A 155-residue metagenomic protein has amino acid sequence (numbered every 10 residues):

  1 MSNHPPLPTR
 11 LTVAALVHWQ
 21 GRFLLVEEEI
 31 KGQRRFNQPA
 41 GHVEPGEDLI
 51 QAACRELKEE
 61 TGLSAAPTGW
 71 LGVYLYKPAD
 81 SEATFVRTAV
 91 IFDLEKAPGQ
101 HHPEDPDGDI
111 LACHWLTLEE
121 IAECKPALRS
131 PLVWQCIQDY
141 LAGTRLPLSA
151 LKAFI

Functional and structural regions predicted by a protein language model:
M1-L24: Conserved N-terminal beta-strand and adjoining loop/helix that marks the start of the Nudix/MutT-like hydrolase domain
R10, H18, Q38, A65 (+1 more regions): Short connector loops at helix/strand junctions that flank enzyme active sites, especially segments positioning acidic
R10-T12, Q20, Q33, V86 (+1 more regions): A structure-centric signal for secondary-structure junctions around beta-strands
W19-E59: Conserved Nudix-box catalytic region and its N-terminal flanking loop in Nudix hydrolases and closely related
V26, H102-D105, L148-L151: Short, hydrophobic secondary-structure boundary micro-motifs
V43-A66, Y76-R129, I155: Unchanged
W70-V73: Residue-level recognition of beta-strand microenvironments
W134-I155: Charged phosphate-binding loop/patch that engages nucleotide di/tri-phosphates or the phosphate backbone of nucleic
